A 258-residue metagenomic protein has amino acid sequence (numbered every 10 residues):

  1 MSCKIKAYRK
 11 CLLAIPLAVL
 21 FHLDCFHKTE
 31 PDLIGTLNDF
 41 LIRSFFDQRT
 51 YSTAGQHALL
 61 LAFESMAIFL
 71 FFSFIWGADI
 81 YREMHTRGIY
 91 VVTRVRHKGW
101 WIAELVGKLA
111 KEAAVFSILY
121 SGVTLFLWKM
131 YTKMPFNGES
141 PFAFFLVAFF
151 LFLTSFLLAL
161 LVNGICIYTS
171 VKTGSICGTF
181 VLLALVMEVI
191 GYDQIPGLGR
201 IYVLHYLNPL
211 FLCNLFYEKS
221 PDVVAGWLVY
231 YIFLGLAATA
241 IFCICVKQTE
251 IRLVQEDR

Functional and structural regions predicted by a protein language model:
M1-A18: Aromatic- and glycine-rich beta-strand/loop motifs that create alpha-glucan
C3, L234-R258: Junction motif at the cytosolic side of a transmembrane helix
C3-I5, G99, G164-T173, T249-I251: Membrane-interface helix-boundary motifs at transmembrane edges
I15-D24, F74, A184, Y231-I244: Hydrophobic core of alpha-helical transmembrane segments in multi-pass integral membrane proteins
V19-F72, W76-D79, A103-V171, P209-Y231: Secretory targeting signals
L23-K28, T169-L204: Transmembrane helix segments
I75-T93: Transmembrane helix boundary and interhelical loop/hinge segments in multi-pass membrane proteins
G88-L105: Interfacial "coupling" helices/loops that link adjacent transmembrane helices in transporter permeases
